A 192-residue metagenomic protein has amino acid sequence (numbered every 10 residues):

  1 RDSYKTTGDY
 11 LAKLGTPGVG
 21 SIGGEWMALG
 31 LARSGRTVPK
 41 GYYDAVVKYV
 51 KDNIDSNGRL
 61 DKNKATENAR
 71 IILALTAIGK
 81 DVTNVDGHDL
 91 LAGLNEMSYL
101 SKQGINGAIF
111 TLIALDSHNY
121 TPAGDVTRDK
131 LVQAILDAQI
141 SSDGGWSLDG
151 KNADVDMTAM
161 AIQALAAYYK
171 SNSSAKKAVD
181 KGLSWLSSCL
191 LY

Functional and structural regions predicted by a protein language model:
R1-K5, T16-P17, L31-K48, I78-A92 (+2 more regions): Structural helix-adjacent loops and short alpha-helical linkers that scaffold large soluble proteins
T6-Y10: GGW-centered surface loops in extracellular recognition modules
K13-L14, S98, D143-D149: Active-site-adjacent structural elements in folded domains
V19-A32, K64-T76, Q103-D116, A153-A166: Well-ordered alpha-helical segments within folded domains of soluble proteins
A45-S142: Extended ligand-binding groove/face enriched in aromatic
Y192: Conserved small/polar residues in nucleotide/adenosyl-binding loops
